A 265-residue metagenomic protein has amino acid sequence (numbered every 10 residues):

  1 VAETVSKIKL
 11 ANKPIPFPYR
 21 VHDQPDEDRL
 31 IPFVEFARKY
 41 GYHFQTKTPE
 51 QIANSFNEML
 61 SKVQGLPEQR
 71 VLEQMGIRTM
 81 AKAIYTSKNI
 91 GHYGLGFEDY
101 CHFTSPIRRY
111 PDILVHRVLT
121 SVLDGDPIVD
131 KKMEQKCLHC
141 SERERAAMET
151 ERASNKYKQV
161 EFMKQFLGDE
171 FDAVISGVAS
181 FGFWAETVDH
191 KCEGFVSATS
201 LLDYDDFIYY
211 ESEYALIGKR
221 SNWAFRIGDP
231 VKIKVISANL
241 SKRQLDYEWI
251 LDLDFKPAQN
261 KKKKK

Functional and structural regions predicted by a protein language model:
V1-D189, F195-S197, L202-Y204, I208-Y210 (+3 more regions): Append "with occasional cross-activation on large, charged helical scaffolds in nucleic-acid assemblies
F171, R220, K232: Eukaryotic intrinsically disordered and solvent-exposed regulatory patches
E213-W223: Short beta-rich binding modules
W223-K264: OB-fold/S1-family single-stranded nucleic acid-binding modules
